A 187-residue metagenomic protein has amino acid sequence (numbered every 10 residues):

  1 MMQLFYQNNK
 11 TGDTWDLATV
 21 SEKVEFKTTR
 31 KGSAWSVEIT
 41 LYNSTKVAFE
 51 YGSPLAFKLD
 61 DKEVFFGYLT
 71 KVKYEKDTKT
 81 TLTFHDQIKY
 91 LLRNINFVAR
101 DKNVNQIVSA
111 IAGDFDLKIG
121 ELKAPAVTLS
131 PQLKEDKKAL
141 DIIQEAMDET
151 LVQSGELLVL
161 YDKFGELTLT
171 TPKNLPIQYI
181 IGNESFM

Functional and structural regions predicted by a protein language model:
M1-Y90: Assembly/oligomerization scaffold segments
L55-A56, F97-K102, G182-M187: Short intrinsically disordered coil segments
Y74, L91-L92, P176-Y179: A short local loop/turn or secondary-structure capping micro-motif enriched for an aromatic residue
K79-T80, D86-Q87, E121-M187: Short beta-strand-centered interaction patches in the first periplasmic/extracellular domains of large envelope
R93-D101, S130-K134: Second-shell loop/turn segments in exported
D101-V108, A139-I143: Generic alpha-helical secondary structure
N103-G120: Glycine-rich, acidic and aromatic/proline-enriched surface loops and short helix-turn segments that act as binding
